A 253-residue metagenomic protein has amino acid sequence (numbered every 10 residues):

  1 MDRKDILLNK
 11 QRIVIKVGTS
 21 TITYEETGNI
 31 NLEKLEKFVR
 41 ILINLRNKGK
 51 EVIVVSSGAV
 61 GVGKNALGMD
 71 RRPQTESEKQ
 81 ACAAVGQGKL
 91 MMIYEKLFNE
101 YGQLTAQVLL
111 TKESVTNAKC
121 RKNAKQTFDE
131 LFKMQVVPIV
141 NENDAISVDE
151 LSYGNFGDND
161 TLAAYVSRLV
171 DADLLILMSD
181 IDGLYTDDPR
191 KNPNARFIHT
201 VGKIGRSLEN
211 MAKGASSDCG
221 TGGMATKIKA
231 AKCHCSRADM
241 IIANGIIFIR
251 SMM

Functional and structural regions predicted by a protein language model:
M1-A230: Nucleotide/pyrophosphate-binding catalytic subdomain
M224, I228-M253: Anionic-ligand-binding alpha/beta catalytic cores of soluble enzymes and soluble regulatory domains that recognize
